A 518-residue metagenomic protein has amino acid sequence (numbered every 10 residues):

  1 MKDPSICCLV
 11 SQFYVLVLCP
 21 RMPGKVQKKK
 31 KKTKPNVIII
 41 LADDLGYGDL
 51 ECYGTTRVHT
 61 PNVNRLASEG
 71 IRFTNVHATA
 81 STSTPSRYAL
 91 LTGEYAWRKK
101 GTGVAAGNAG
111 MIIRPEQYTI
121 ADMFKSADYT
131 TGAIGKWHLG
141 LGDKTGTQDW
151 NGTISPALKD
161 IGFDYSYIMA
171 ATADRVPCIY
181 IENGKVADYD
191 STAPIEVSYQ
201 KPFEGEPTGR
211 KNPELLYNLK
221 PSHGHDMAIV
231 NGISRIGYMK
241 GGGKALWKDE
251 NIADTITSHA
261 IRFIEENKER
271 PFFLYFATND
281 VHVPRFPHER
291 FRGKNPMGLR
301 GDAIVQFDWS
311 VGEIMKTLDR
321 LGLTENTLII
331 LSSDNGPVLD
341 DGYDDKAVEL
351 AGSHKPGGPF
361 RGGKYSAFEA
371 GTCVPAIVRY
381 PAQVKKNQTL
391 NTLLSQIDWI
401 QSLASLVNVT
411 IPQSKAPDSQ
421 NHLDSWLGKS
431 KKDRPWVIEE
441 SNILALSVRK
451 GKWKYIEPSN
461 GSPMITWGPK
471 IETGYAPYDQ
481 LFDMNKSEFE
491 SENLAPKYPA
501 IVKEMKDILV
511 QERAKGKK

Functional and structural regions predicted by a protein language model:
M1-K32: Bacterial Sec-dependent N-terminal signal peptides
M22-Q480, N485-K518: Formylglycine-dependent sulfatase
